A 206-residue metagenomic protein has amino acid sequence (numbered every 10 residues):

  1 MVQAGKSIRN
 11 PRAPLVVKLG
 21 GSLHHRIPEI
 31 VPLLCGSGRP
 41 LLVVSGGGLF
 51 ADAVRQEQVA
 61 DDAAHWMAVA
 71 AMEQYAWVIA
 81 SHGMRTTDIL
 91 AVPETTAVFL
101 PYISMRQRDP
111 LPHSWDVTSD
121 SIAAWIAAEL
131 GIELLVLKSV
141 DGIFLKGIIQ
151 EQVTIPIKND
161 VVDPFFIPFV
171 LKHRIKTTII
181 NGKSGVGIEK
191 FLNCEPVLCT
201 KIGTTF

Functional and structural regions predicted by a protein language model:
M1-F206: C-terminal catalytic "cap/lid" subdomain
